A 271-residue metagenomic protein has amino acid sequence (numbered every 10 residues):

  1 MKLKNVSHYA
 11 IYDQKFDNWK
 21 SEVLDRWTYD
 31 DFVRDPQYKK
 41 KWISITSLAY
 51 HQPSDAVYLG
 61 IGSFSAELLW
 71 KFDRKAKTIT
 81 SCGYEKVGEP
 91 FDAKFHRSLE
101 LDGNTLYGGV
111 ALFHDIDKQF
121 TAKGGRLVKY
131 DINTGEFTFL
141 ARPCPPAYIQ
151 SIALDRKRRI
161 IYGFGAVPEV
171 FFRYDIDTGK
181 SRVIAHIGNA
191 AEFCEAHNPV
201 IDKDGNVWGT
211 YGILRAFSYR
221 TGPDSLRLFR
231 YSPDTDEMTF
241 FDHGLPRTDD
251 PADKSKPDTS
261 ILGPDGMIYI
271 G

Functional and structural regions predicted by a protein language model:
M1-P36: Sequence/structural signature of beta-propeller modules and their immediately flanking N-terminal secretory/stalk
D30-E67: Beta-strand-rich domains and repeat architectures in extracellular enzymes and scaffolds, especially beta-propellers
D35-K41, G83-F91, L140-P145, A185-A191 (+1 more regions): Surface loop/turn motifs at the tips and blade-to-blade linkers of beta-strand repeat domains
W42-A49, P90-E100, P146-L154, A191-V200 (+1 more regions): Repeated scaffold domains used in trafficking and secretory/extracellular systems, primarily beta-propellers
A56-G60, L106-G108, I160-G163, V207-G209 (+1 more regions): Conserved beta-propeller blade signature
G62-A66, D115-G124, A166-V167, A216-S225: Short, solvent-exposed loop/turn segments at conserved positions within beta-propeller repeat blades
L68-W70, G125-V128, E169-F172, L226-F229: A short loop-to-beta-strand structural motif that recurs across blades of beta-propeller domains
D73-K77, D131-G135, D175-G179, S232-D236: Short loop/turn segments that connect beta-strands within beta-propeller blades
